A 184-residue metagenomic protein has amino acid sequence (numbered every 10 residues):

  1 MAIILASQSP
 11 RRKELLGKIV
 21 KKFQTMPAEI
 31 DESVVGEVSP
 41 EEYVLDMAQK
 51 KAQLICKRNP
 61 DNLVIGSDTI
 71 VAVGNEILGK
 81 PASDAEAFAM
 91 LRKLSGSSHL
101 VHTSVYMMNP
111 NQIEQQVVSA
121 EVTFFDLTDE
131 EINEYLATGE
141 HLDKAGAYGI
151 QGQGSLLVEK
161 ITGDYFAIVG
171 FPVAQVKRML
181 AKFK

Functional and structural regions predicted by a protein language model:
A2-K21: N-terminal beta1-alpha1 ligand-phosphate binding loop
I3-I4, S39-K184: Anionic-ligand binding patches
Q8, A28, P110: Cofactor-binding loop segments of dinucleotide-utilizing enzymes, especially the Rossmann-like FAD- and NAD(P)+-binding
K13, D31, A52: Generic structural marker for isolated residues within well-ordered, non-membrane alpha-helices of soluble domains
E14-K18, V35-G36, K57-R58: Short loop/helix-cap segments at secondary-structure boundaries that form the rim of catalytic
K22-T25, T69: Short, solvent-exposed secondary-structure junction/capping segments
Q24-S33: A short beta-strand-loop structural module common to alpha/beta enzyme folds
